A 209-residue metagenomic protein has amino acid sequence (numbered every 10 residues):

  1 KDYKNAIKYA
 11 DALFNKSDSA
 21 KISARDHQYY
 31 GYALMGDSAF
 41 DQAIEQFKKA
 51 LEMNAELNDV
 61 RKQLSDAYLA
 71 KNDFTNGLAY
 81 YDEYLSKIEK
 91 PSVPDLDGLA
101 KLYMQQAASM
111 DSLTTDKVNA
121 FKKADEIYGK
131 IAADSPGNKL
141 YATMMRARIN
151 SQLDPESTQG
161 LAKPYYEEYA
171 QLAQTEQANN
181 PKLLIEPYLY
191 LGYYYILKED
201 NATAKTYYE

Functional and structural regions predicted by a protein language model:
L13, K49-A50, E83-L85, I131 (+1 more regions): Canonical positions in the second alpha-helix
D18-K21, A55, E89-K90, S135-G137 (+1 more regions): Short coil turns that delineate tetratricopeptide repeat
K21-R25, D59, P94, Y141 (+1 more regions): Start-of-helix register in tetratricopeptide repeats
Q28-Y29, Q63, G98, M145 (+1 more regions): Canonical tetratricopeptide repeat
Y32, D66-L69, K101, A108 (+2 more regions): Residue-level recognition of tetratricopeptide repeat
D37, K71, Q106, V118 (+2 more regions): Structural motif corresponding to the intra-repeat A-B loop/turn of tetratricopeptide repeats
